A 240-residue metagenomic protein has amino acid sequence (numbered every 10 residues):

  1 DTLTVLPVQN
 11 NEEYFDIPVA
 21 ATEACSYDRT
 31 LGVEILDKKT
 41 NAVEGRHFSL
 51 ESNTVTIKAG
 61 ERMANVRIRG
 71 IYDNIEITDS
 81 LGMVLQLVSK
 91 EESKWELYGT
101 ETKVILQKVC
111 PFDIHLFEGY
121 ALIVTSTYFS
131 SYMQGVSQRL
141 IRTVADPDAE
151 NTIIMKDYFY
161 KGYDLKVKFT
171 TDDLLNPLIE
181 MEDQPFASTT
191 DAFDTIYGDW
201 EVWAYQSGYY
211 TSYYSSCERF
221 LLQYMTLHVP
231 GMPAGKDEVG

Functional and structural regions predicted by a protein language model:
D1-S126: Acidic/polar, low-complexity intrinsically disordered N-terminal segments immediately downstream of a Sec signal
V109-G240: Ser/Thr/Gly/Pro-rich, low-complexity flexible regions
